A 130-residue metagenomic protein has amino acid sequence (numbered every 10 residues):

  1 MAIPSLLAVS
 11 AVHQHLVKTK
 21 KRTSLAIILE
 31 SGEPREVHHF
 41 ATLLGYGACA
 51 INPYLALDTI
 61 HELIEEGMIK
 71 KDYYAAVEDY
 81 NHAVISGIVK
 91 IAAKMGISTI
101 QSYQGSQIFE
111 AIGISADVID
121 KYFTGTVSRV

Functional and structural regions predicted by a protein language model:
A2-I3, Y74: Ordered, soluble secondary-structure elements with a strong preference for glycine-centered loop motifs and nearby
I3-L29, D79-S86: Alpha-helix-loop-beta-strand connector modules within alpha/beta enzyme cores
H13-A26, L44-Y54, K70-K71, A75 (+1 more regions): Secondary-structure transition/capping motifs at alpha-helix termini and the adjoining loop/turn into the next element
S24-G32, S102-S106: Beta-strand segments within the central parallel beta-sheet cores of soluble alpha/beta enzyme folds
G32, A48, L55-I60: Short, ordered loop/turn segments at secondary-structure junctions
P34-G47: Catalytic cores of alpha/beta
F40, N52, G67-V130: Flexible, glycine-rich loop/tail regions that form catalytic "lids" or insertion modules at the edges of active sites
T59-E62, E66-I69: Nucleotide/phosphate-binding sheet-loop regions of phosphoryl- and nucleotidyl-transfer enzymes
